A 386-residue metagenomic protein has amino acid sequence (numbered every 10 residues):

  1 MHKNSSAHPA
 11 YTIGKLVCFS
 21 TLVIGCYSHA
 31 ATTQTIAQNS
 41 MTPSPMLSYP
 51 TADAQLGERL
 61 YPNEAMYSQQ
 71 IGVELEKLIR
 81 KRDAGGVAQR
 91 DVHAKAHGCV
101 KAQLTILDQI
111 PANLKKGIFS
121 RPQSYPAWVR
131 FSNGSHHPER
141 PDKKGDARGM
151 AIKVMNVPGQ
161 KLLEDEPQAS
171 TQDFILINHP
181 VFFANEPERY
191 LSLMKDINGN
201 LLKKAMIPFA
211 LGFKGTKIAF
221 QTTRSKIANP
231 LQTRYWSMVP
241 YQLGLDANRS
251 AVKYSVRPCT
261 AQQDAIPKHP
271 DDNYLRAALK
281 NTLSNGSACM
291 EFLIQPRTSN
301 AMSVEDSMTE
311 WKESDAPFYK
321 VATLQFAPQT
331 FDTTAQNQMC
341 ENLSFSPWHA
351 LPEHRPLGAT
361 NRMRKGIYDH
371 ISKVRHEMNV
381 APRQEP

Functional and structural regions predicted by a protein language model:
M1-A10: N-terminal secretory signal peptides that target proteins for export/translocation
P9-T12, T32: Short stretches within intrinsically disordered, low-complexity N-terminal or propeptide regions
G14-G25: Bacterial N-terminal signal peptides
Y27-H29: Sec/Tat signal peptide C-region and signal peptidase I cleavage site
T32-P386: Active-site-adjacent core segments of small-molecule enzymes
